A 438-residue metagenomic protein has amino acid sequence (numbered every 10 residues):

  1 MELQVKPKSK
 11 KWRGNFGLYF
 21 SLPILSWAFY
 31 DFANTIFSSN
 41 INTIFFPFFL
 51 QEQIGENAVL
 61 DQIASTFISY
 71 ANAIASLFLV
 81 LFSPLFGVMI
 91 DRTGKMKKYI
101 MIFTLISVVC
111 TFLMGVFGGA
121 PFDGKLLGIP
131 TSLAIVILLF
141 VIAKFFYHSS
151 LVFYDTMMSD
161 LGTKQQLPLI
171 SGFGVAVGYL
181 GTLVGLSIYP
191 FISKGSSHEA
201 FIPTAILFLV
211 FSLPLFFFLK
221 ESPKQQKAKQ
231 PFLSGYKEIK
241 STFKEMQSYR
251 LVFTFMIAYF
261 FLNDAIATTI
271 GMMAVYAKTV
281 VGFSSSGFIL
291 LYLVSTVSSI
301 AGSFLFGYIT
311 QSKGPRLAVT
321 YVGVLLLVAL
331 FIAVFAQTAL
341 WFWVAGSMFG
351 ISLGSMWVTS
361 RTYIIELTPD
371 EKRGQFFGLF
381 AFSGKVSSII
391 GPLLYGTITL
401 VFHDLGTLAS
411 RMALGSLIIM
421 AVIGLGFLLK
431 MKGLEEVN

Functional and structural regions predicted by a protein language model:
L3-S21, E221-M256: Juxtamembrane intracellular "pre-TM" segments in multi-pass secondary transporters
I41-S65, G271-F288: Short amphipathic helix-loop junctions that connect adjacent transmembrane helices in Major Facilitator Superfamily/SLC
L81-K95, A301-G314, T399: Helix-to-loop junctions at the C-terminal end of transmembrane segments in multipass secondary transporters
K98-L113, L317-I332: Structural signature of the two symmetry-related core transmembrane helices
C110-T111, F117, D123-S150, W341-S355: Hydrophobic core of transmembrane alpha-helices in multi-pass small-molecule transporters, especially MFS/SLC-type
G115-G118, L207-F218, G415-N438: Multi-pass alpha-helical transporter architecture, strongest for 12-TM Major Facilitator/SLC carriers used
P168-P190, S383-P392: Glycine-rich segments within core transmembrane alpha-helices of 12-TM secondary carriers
P190-I206, T397-A421: A membrane-interface helix-boundary motif in multi-pass transporters
